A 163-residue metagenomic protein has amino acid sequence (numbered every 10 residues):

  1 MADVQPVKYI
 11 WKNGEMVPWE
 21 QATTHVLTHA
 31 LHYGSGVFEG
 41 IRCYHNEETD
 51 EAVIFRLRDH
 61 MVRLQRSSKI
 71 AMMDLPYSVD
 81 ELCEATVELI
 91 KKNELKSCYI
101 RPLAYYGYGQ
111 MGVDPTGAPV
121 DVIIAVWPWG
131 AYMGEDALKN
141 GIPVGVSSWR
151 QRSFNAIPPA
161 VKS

Functional and structural regions predicted by a protein language model:
M1-P76, E84-E88, M111-S163: Helix-start/capping segments and mature chain N-termini
S78-V87, S97-M111: Short, glycine/charge-rich beta-strand/loop segments that flank catalytic centers and engage negatively charged groups
K91-L95: Non-catalytic accessory segments adjacent to catalytic cores
